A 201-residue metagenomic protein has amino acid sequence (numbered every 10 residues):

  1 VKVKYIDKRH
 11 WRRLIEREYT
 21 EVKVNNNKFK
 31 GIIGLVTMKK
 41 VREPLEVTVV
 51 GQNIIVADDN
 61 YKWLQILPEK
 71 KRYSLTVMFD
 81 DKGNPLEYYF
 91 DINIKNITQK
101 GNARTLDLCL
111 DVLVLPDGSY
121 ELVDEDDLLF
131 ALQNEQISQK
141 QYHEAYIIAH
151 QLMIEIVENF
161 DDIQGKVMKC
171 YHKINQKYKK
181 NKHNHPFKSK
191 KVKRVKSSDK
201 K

Functional and structural regions predicted by a protein language model:
V1-K62: Charge-rich, low-complexity N-terminal segments
V50-T98, A103: The feature represents the first ordered module of a protein
D81-G83, L122-E125, Q136-Q139, E155-D161 (+1 more regions): A general structural signal for short secondary-structure boundary/capping elements
K82-Q136: Conserved, surface-exposed functional patches that form binding/active-site neighborhoods
L86, L106-L108, E144, E158-K166: Extended soluble regions of mature proteins
D127-Q151: Short, surface-exposed, low-complexity cationic segments
I148-R194: Cysteine/selenocysteine-centered motifs that mediate thiol-based redox chemistry or coordinate metal-sulfur cofactors
K193-K201: Long, low-complexity, intrinsically disordered segments
